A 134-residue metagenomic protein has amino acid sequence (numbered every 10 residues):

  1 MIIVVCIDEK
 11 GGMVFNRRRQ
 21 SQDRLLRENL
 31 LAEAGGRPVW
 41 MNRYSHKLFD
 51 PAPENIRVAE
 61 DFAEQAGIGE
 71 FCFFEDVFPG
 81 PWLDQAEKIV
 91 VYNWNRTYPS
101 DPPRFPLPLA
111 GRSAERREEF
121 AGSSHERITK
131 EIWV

Functional and structural regions predicted by a protein language model:
M1-V134: Enzymes that bind and transform nitrogen-containing heteroaromatic metabolites
